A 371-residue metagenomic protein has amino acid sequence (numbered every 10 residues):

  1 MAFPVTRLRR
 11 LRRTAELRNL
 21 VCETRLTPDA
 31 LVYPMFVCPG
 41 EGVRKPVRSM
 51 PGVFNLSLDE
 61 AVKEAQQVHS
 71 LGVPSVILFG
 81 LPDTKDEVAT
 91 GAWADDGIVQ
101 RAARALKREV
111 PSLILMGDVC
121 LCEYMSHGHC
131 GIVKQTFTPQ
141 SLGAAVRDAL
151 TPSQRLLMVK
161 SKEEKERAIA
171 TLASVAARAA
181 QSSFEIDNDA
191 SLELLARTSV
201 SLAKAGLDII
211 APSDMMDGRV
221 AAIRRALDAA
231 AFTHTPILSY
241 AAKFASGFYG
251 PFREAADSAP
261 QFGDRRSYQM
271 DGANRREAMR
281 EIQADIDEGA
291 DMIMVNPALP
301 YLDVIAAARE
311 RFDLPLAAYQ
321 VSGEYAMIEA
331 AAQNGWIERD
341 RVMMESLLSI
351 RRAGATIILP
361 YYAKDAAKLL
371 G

Functional and structural regions predicted by a protein language model:
M1-C22: N-terminal amphipathic/basic leader segments beginning at the initiator methionine
A2, A30, P39-L156, K165-G371: Alpha/beta enzyme core
